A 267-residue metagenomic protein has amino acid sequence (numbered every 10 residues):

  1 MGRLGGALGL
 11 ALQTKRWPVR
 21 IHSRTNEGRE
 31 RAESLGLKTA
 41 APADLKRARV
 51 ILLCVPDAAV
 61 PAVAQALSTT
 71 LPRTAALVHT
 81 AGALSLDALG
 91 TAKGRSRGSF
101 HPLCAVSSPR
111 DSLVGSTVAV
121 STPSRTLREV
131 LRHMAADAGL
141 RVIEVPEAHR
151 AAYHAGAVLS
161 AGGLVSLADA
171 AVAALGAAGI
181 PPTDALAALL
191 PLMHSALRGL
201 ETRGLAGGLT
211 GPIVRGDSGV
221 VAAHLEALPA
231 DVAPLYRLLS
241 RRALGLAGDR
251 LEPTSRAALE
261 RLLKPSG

Functional and structural regions predicted by a protein language model:
M1-R47: NAD(P)+-binding Rossmann beta1-loop-alpha1 motif at the extreme N-terminus of oxidoreductases
P18-R20, S96, R141: Residues at the starts of beta-strands that form the adenosine-phosphate
P18-S23, L77-T80, V118: Short, hydrophobic beta-strand segments that form beta-sheet elements in well-ordered domains
N26-R29, T39-D111: Rossmann-like NAD(P)(H) cofactor-binding subdomain of soluble oxidoreductases
R31, C104, R250-G267: Short, basic/aromatic-enriched C-terminal tail that caps enzymatic domains
R31-E33, G94, D111-T202: Internal alpha-helical scaffold of NAD(P)-dependent oxidoreductase catalytic cores
R198-S255, G267: Interdomain hinge/lid region at the active-site interface of Rossmann-like NAD(P)-dependent oxidoreductases
